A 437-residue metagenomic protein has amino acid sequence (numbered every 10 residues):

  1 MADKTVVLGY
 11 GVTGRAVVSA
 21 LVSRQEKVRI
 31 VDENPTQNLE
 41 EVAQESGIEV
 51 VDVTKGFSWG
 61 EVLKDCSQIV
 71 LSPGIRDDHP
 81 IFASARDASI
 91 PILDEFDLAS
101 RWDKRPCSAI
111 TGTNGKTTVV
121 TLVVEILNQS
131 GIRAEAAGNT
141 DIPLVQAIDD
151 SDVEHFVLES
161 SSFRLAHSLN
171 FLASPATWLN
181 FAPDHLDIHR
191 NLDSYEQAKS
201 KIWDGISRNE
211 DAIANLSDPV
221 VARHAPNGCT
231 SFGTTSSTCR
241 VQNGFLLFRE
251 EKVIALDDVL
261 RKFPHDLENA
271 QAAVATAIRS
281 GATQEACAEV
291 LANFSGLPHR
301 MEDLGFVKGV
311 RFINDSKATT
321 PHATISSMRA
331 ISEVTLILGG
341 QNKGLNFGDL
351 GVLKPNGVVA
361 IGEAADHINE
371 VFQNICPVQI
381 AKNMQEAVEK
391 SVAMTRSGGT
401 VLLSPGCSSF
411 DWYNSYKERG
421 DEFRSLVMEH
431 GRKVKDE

Functional and structural regions predicted by a protein language model:
M1-D94, L98, I361, Q379 (+1 more regions): N-terminal leader/targeting and accessory segments in enzymes
D3, F57-K64, P73-L216, V220-C229 (+2 more regions): Phosphate-binding loop of NTP-binding sites
K4, A16-A20, R24, L256-P355 (+1 more regions): Nucleotide phosphate-binding/pyrophosphate-handling subdomain across enzymes that bind or process nucleotide phosphates
V12, R76, N114-T118, L267 (+2 more regions): Residue-level detector of alpha-helix initiation sites
L21, I69, I110, N139 (+10 more regions): Residue-level signal for inorganic ion chemistry
R29-E33, A212-L216, I337-G339, K354-A364: Short internal beta-strands
D32, T54, L93-D97, L216 (+4 more regions): Beta-strand->loop->alpha-helix junctions that form or flank phosphate-binding loops in nucleotide-handling enzymes
L39-G47, L345-G399, K435-E437: C-terminal helical cap/extension that packs against the catalytic core of soluble nucleotide-cofactor enzymes
